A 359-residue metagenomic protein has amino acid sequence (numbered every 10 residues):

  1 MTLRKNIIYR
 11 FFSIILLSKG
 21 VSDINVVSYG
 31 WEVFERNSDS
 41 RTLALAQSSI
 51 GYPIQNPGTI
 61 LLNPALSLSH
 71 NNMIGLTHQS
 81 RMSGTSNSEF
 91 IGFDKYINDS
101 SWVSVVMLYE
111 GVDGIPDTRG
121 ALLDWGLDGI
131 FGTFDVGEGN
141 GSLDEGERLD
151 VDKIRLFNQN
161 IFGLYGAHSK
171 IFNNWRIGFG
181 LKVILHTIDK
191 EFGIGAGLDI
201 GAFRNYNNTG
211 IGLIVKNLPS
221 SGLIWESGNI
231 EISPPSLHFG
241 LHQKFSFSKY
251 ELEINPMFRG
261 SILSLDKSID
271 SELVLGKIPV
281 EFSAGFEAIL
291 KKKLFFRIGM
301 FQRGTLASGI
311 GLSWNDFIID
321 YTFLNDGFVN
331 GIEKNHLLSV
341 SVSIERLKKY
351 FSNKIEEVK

Functional and structural regions predicted by a protein language model:
M1-T2, L123: Low-complexity, intrinsically disordered short segments enriched for Gly/Pro and polybasic residues
L3-R4, E35: A general structural signal for short secondary-structure junctions and capping/turn motifs
R4-I14: Sec-dependent signal peptide recognition, specifically the positively charged N-region followed immediately by
F12-S22: Hydrophobic h-region of N-terminal signal peptides that target proteins for export in Gram-negative bacteria
D23-K359: Subset of outer-membrane beta-barrel
